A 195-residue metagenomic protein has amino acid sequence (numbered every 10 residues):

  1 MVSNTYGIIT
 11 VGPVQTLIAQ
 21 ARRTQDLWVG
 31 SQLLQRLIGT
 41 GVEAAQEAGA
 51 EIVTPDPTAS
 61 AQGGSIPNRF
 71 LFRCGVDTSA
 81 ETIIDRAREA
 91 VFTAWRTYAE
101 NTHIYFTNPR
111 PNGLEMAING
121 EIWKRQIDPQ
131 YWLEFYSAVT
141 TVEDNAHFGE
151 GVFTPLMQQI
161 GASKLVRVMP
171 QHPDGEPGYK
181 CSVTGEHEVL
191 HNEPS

Functional and structural regions predicted by a protein language model:
M1-S195: Regulatory and interdomain segments flanking nucleotide-handling catalytic cores in signaling/defense enzymes
